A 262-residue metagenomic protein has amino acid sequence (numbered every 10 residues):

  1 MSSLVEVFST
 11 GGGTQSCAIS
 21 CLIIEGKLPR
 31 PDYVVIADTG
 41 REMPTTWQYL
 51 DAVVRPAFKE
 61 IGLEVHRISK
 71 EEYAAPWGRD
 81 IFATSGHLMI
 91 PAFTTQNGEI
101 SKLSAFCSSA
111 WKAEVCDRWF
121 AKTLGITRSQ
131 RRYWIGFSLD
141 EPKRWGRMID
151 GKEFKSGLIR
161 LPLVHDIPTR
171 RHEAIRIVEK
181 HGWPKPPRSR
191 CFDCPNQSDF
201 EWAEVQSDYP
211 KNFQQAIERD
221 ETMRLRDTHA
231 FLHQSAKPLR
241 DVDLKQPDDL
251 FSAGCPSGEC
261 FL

Functional and structural regions predicted by a protein language model:
M1-L262: Nucleotide-activated chemistry modules centered on ATP-dependent adenylation/adenylyltransferase
